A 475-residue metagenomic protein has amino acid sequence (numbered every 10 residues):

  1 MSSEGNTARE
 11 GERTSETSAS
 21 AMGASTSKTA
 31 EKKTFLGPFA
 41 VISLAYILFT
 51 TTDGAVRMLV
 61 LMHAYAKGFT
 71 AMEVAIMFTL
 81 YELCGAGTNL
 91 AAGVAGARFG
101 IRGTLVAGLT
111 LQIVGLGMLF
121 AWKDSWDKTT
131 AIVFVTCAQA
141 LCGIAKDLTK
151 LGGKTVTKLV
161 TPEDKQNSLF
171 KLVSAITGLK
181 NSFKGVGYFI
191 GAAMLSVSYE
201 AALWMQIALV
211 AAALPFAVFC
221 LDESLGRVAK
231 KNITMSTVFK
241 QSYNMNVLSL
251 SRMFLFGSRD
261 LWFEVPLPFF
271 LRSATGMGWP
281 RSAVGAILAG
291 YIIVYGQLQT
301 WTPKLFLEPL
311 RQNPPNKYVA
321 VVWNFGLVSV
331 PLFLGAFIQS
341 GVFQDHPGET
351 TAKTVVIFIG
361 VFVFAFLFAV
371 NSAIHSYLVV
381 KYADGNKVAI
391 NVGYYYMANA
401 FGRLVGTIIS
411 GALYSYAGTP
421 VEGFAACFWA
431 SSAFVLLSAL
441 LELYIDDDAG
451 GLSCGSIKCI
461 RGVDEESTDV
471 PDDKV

Functional and structural regions predicted by a protein language model:
S20-L36, D222-G257, S273-A274, C459-E466 (+1 more regions): Juxtamembrane intracellular "pre-TM" segments in multi-pass secondary transporters
A30-L83, N244-L288: Helix-loop boundary and gating motifs at the non-cytosolic
I47, G115, K128-T149, A352-N371: Hydrophobic core of transmembrane alpha-helices in multi-pass small-molecule transporters, especially MFS/SLC-type
G85-N89, V284-R311, W323, L327-V330: Transmembrane alpha-helices of Major Facilitator/SLC transporters
T110-K128, F325-E349: C-terminal ends and interior cores of transmembrane alpha-helices in multi-pass membrane transporters/permeases
A138-K180: Cytoplasmic helix-loop-helix junction between adjacent transmembrane helices in 12-TM secondary transporters
A193-L209, T351-A352, A412-L436: A membrane-interface helix-boundary motif in multi-pass transporters
V210-L221, L334-Q339, C427-D464: Multi-pass alpha-helical transporter architecture, strongest for 12-TM Major Facilitator/SLC carriers used
